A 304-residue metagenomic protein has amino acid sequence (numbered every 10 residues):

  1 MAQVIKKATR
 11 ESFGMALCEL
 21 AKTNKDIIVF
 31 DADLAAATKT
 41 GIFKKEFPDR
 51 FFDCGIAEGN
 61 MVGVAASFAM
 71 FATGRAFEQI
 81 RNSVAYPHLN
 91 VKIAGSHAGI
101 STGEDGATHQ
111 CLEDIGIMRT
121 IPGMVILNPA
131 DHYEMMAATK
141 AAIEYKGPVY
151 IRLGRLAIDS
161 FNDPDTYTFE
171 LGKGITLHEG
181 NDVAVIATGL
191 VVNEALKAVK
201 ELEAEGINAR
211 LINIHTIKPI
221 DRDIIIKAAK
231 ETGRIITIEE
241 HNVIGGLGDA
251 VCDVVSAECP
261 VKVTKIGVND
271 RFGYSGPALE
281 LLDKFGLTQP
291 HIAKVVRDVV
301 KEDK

Functional and structural regions predicted by a protein language model:
M1-R152, A157, Q289: Thiamine diphosphate
E11, T23-D26, L34-G41, K45 (+2 more regions): Thiamine diphosphate
